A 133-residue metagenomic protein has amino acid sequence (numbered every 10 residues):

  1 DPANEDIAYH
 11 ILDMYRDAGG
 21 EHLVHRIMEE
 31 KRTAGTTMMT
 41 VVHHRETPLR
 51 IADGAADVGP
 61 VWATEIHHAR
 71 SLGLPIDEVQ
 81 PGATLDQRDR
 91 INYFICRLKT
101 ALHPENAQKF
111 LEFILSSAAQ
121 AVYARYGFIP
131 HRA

Functional and structural regions predicted by a protein language model:
D1-A133: Exported/periplasmic ABC-transporter solute-binding proteins
